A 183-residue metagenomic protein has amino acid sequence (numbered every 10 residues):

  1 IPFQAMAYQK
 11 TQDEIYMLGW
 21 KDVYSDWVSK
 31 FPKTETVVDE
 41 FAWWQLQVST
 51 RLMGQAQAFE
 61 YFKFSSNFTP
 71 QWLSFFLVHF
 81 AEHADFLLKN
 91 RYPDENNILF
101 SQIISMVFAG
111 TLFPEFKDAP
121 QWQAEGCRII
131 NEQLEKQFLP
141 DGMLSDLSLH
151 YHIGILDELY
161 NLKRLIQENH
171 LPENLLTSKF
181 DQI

Functional and structural regions predicted by a protein language model:
I1-D181: Aromatic-lined, polymer-binding surfaces characteristic of secreted/periplasmic polysaccharide-degrading enzymes
